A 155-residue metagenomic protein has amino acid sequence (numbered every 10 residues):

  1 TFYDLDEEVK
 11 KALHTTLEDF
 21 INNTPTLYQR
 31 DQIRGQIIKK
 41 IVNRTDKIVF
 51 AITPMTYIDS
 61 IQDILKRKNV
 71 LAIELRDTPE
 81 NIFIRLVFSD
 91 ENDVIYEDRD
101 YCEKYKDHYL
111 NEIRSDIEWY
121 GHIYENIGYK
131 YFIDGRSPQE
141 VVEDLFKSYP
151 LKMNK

Functional and structural regions predicted by a protein language model:
T1-Q36: Conserved substrate/cofactor phosphate-moiety recognition/catalytic segment in nucleotide-dependent phosphotransferases
L13, R85-L86, G128: Short, flexible helix/strand-to-coil boundary loops that buttress conserved ligand/catalytic motifs in alpha/beta
L17-D19, D63-R67, V87-E91, L145-F146: Short, glycine/charged-enriched secondary-structure capping and boundary segments
T24-Q29, F50-T53, D107-N111: Short, flexible loop segments at the rims of nucleotide/cofactor-binding pockets, characterized by
Q29-V70, L75: Glycine-rich phosphate-binding loop used to anchor ATP phosphates in small-molecule kinases, encompassing both
D59-Q62, I84-R85, V142: Short glycine-/acidic-enriched loop or helix-start segments at secondary-structure transitions that form or flank
K68-G121: A glycine- and Lys/Arg-enriched "phosphate-lid" helix/loop adjacent to the NTP-binding pocket of small-molecule kinases
L71, S115-K155: NTP-dependent small-molecule kinase module
